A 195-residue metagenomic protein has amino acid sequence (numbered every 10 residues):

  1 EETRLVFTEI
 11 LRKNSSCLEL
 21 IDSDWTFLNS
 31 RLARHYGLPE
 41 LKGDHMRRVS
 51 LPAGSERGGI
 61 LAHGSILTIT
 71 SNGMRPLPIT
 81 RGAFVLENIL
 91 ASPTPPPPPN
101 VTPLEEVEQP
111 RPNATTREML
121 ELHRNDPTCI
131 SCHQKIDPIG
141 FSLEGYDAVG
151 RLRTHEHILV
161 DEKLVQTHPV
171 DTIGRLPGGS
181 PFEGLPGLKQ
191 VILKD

Functional and structural regions predicted by a protein language model:
E1-L28, I66: Non-catalytic, conformational "gating/processing" segments within enzyme and secreted inhibitor domains
R4, A33, R48-L193: Sequence context surrounding c-type heme c attachment/ligation sites in exported
E9, K13, L38, A91-S92 (+1 more regions): A structural signal for alpha-helix termini and helix-coil/disorder junctions
N14-S15, I21, G43, S55 (+2 more regions): A generic, residue-level signal for flexible/boundary positions that often mark functional hotspots
F27-R34, K42: Extended, Lys/Arg-enriched charged tracts that mediate electrostatic binding to polyanionic substrates
Y36-R48: Short, well-structured beta-strand/strand-turn elements
